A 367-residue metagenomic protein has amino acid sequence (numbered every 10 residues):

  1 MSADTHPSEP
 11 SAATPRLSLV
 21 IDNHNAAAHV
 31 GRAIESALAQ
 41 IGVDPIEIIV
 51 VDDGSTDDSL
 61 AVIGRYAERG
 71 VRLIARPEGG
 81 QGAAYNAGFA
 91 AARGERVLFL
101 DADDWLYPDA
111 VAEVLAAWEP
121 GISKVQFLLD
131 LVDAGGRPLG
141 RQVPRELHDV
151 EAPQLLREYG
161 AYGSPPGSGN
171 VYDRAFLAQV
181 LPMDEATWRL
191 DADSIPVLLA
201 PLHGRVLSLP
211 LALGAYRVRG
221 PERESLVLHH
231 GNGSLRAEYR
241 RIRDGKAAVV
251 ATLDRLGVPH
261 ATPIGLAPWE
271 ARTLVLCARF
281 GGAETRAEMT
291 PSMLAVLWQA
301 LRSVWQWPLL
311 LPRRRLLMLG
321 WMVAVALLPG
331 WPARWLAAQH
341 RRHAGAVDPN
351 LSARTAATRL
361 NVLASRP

Functional and structural regions predicted by a protein language model:
S2-S234, A346, T358-L363: Nucleotide-sugar donor-binding/catalytic module of glycosyltransferases that assemble extracellular/cell-envelope
P166, R189-L190, L211-P367: C-terminal subregions of glycosyltransferases and related glycan-biosynthesis enzymes
